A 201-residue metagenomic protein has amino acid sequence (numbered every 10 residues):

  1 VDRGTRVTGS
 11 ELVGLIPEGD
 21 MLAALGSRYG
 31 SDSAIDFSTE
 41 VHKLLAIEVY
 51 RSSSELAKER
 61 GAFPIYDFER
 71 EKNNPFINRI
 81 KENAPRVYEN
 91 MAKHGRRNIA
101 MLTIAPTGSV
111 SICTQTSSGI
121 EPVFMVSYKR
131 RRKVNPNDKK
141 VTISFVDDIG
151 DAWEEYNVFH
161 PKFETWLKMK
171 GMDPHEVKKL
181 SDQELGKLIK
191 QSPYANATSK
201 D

Functional and structural regions predicted by a protein language model:
V1, V7, I77, K81 (+2 more regions): Catalytic alpha/beta core of large soluble enzyme barrels
V1-D2, S27-T107, Q115: Internal maturation/activation junctions in enzymes
G4-G26: Core structural elements
L15-A23, T39, I47-S54, W153 (+1 more regions): Predominant activation on well-ordered alpha-helical scaffold segments within soluble catalytic domains
A23-L25, F37, S118-G119, R130: Amphipathic, positively biased hydrophobic alpha-helical segments used for protein targeting and membrane insertion
A24-G30, K139-K140: Short, charged N-terminal helix-start/capping segments
